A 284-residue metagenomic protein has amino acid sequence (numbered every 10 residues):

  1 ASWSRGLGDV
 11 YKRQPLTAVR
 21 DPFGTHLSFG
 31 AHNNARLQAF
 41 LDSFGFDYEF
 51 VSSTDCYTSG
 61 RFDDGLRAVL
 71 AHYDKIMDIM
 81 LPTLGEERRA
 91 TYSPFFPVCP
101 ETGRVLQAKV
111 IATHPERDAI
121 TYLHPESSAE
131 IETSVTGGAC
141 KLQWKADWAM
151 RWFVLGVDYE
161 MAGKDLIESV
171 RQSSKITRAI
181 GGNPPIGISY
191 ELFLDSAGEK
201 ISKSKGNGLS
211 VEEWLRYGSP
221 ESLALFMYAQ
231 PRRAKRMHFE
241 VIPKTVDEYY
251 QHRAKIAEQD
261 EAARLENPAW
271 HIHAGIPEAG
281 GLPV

Functional and structural regions predicted by a protein language model:
A1-L7, Y11: Single conserved hydrophobic/aromatic residue that forms the stacking wall/gate of nucleotide- or nucleobase-binding
S4, A31, D63: Membrane-embedded glycan transfer/ligation machinery that uses polyprenyl lipid-linked sugar donors/oligosaccharides
Y11-Q14, R253: Short, low-complexity export/processing leader segments characterized by acidic and small residues
A18: Acidic/histidine-rich, surface-exposed loop or edge segments in extracytoplasmic proteins
D21, T25, D42, F46-V211: Active-site cores that bind ATP or allylic diphosphates and position pyrophosphate for catalysis
S28-F40: Two-metal-ion acidic nuclease core segments, chiefly of the RNase H-like superfamily
D165, V170, E191-V284: Catalytic adenosine-cofactor/nucleotide-binding cores of aminoacyl-tRNA synthetases and other
